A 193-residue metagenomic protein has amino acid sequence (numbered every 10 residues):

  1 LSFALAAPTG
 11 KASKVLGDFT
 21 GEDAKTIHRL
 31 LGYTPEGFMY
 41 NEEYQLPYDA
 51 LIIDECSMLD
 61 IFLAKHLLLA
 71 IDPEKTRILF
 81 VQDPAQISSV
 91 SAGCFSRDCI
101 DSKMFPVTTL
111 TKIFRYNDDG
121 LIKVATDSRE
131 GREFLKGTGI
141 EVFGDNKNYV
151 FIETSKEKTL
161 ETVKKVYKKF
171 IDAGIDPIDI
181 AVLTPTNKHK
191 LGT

Functional and structural regions predicted by a protein language model:
S2-D49: Inter-Walker segment of RecA-like/P-loop motor cores
L31, M58-D60, I87-S88: Catalytic P-loop NTPase motifs of RecA-like helicase/translocase cores
E36-D49, L59-D60, L68-T76: Short basic/glycine-enriched coil/helix segment immediately N-terminal to the Walker B
L51, L59, L79-F80, V182: Hydrophobic positions in the central parallel beta-sheet of the AAA+
D54-E55, Q82-P84: Walker B catalytic acidic pair
P84-T193: Conserved helicase motor core of P-loop NTPases
